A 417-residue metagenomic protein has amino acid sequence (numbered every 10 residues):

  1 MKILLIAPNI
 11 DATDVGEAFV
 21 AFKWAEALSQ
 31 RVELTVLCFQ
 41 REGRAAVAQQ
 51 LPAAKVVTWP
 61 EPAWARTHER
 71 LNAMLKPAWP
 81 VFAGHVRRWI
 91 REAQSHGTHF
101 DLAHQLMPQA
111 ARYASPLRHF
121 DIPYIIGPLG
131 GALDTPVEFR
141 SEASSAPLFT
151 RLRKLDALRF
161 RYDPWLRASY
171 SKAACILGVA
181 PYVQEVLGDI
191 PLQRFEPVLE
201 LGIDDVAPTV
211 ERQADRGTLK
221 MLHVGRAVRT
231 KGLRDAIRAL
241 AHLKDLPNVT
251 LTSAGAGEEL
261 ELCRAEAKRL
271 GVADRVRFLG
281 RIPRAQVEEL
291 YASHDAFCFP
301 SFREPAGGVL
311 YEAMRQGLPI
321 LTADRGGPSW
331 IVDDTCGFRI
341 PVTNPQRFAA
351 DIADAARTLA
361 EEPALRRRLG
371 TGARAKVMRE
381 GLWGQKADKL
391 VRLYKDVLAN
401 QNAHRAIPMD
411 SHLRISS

Functional and structural regions predicted by a protein language model:
M1-A54, H96-G97, C175, S411-S417: N-terminal subdomain of nucleotide-sugar transferases
F19, L219, R226-K244, E258-E261: A conserved mid-protein helix/loop that constitutes part of the nucleotide-sugar donor-binding site
K55-W59, Y124-I126, L155-V210, R216: Donor nucleotide-sugar binding/catalytic pocket of nucleotide-sugar-dependent glycosyltransferases
Y170, R281-I282, E289-H294: Short alpha-helical donor nucleotide-sugar binding micro-motif in glycosyltransferases
R264-I282: Nucleotide-activated donor-binding/catalytic signature segment of Leloir-type glycosyltransferases, i.e., the conserved
F302: Aromatic "clamp/platform" in nucleotide-sugar-dependent glycosyltransferases that forms part of the donor/acceptor
P319-T322: Short hydrophobic beta-strand element within catalytic cores of glycosyltransferases and related nucleotide-activated
S329-R357, A364-R368: Change "using UDP/GDP/dTDP sugars" to "using nucleotide sugars
